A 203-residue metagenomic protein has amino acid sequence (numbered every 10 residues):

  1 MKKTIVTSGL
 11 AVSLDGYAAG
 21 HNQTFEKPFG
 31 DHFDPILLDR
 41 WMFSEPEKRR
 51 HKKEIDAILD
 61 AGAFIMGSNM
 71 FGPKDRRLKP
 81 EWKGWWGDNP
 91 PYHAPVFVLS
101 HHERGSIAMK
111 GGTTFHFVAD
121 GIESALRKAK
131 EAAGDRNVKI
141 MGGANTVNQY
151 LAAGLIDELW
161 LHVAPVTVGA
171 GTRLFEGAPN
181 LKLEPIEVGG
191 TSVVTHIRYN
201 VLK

Functional and structural regions predicted by a protein language model:
M1-K203: Enzymes that bind and transform nitrogen-containing heteroaromatic metabolites
